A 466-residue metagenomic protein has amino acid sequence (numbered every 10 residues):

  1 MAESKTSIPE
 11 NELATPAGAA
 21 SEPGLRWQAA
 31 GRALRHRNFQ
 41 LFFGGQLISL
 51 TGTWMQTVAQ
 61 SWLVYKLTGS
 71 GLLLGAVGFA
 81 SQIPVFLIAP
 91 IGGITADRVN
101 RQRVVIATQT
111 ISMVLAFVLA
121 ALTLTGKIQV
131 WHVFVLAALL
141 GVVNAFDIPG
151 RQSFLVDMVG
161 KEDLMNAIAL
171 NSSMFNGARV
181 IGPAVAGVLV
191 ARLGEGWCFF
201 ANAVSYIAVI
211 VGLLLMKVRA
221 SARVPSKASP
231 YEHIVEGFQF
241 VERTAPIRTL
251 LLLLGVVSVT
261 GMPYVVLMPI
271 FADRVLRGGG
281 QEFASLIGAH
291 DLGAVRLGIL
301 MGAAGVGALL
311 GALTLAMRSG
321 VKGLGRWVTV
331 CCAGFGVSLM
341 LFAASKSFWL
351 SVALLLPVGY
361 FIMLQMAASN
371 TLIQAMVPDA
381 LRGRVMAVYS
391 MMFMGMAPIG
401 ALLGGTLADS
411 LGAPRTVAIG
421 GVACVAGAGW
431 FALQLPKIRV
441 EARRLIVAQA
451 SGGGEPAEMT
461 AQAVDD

Functional and structural regions predicted by a protein language model:
A2-D466: Alpha-helical transmembrane-bundle signature of multi-pass membrane transport and export proteins
